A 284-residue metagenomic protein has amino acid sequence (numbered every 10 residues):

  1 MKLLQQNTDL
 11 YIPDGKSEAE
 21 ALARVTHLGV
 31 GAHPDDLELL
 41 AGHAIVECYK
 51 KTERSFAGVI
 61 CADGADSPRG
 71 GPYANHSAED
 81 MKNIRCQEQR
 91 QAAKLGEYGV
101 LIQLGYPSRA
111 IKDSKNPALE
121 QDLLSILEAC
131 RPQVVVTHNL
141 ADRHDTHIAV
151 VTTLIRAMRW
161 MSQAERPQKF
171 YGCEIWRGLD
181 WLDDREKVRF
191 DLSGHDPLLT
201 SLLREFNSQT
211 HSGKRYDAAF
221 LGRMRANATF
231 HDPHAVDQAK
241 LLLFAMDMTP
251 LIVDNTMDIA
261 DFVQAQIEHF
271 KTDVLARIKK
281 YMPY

Functional and structural regions predicted by a protein language model:
M1-A129, W160-Q163, K271-P283: Active-site rim/loop-helix segments in enzyme catalytic domains that contact anionic ligands
K2-T8, I12-L28, D113-Y284: Metal-dependent de-N-acetylase/amidase catalytic core
